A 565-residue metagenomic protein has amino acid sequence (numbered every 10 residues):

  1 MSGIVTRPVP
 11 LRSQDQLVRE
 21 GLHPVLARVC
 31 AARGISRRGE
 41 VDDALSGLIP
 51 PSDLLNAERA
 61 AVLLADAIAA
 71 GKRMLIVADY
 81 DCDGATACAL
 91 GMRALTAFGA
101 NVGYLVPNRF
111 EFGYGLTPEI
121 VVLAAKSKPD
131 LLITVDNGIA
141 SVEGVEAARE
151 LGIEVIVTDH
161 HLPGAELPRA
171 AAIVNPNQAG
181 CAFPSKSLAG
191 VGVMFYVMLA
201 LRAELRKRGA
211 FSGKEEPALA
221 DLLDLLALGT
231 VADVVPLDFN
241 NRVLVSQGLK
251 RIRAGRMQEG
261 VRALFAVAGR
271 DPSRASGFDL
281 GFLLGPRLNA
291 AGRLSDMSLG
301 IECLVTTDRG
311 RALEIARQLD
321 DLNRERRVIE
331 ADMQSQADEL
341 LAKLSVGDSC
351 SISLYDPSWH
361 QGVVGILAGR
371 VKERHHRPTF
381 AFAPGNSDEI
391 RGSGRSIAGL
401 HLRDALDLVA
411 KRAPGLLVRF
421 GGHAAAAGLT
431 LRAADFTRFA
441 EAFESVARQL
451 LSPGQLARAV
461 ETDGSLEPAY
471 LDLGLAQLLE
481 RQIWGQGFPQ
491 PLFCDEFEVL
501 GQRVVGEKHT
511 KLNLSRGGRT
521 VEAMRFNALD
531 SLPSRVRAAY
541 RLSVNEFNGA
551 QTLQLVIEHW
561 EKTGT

Functional and structural regions predicted by a protein language model:
V9-D130, L151, A203-D435, S465 (+1 more regions): Hydrophobic helix-and-loop "lid/oligomerization" segment in the mid-to-C-terminal part of catalytic domains
C30, I133, N289, L479 (+1 more regions): A residue-level signal for conserved active-site and pocket-lining positions in enzyme catalytic cores
D66, A165-N175, V261, L514-G517: Acidic-glycine-rich active-site phosphate/pyrophosphate-binding loop
D66-A70, R309-L354, S387, L400 (+1 more regions): Mid-to-C-terminal polyanion-binding domains and interfaces
A85-T86, E143, F239, R293-D296 (+7 more regions): Short helix/loop capping segments that flank catalytic or ligand/cofactor-binding pockets
V122-V191, F195-F211: Active-site cavity-forming subdomains of large catalytic enzyme subunits
E143-A147, L367, G474, L478: A short acidic, amphipathic alpha-helical/loop segment
